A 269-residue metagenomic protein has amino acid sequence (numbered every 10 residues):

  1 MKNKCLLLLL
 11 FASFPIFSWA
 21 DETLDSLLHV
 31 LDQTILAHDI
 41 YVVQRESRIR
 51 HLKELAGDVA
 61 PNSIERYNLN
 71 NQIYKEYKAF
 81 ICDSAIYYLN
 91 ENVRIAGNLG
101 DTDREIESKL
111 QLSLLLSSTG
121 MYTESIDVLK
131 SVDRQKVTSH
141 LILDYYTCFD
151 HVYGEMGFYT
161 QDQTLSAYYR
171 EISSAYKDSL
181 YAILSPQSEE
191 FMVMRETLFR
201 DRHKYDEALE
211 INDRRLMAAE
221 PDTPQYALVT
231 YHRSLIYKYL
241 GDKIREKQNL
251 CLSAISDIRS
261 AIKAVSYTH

Functional and structural regions predicted by a protein language model:
M1-T34, A85, F149: Bacterial Sec-dependent N-terminal signal peptides
D21-Q72: N-terminal leader/linker segments that initiate helical-solenoid repeat arrays
D39-H51, A79-N90, S118-L129, T164-Y176 (+2 more regions): Helix-turn-helix repeat elements of alpha-solenoid scaffolds
H51-L141: Post-signal peptide N-terminal segment of secreted/secretory-pathway proteins
K75-E76, L115, V152, L198 (+1 more regions): Residue-level signature for tetratricopeptide repeat
E91-I95, K130-Q135, S173-A182, D213-A218 (+2 more regions): Amphipathic alpha-helical segments of tetratricopeptide repeats
T268-H269: Conserved small/polar residues in nucleotide/adenosyl-binding loops
